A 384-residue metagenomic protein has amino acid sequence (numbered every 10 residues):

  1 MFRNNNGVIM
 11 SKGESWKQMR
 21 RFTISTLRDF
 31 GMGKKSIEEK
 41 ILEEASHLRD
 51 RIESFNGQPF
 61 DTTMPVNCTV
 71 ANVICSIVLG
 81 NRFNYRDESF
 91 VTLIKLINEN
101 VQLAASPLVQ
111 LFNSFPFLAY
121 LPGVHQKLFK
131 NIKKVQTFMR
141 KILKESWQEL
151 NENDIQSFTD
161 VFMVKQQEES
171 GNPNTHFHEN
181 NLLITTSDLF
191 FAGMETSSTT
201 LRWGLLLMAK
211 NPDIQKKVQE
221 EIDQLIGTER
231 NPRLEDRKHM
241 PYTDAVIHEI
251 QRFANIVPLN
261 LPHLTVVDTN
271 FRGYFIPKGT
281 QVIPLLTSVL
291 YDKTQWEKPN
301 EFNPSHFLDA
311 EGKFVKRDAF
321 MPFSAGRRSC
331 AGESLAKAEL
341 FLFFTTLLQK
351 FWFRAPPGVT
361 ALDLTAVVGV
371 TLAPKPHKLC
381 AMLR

Functional and structural regions predicted by a protein language model:
M1-L79, V91-E145, M163, N180-L183 (+4 more regions): Cytochrome P450 catalytic-domain helical core, especially the substrate-recognition surface and oxygen-activation
R28-M32, A71, Q102-P107, L128-L201 (+5 more regions): Conserved cytochrome P450 catalytic core segment spanning the I/J/K helices
I37, I41, I142-W147, M208-E229: Juxtamembrane membrane-interface segments of multi-pass membrane proteins
V70, L79, N131, V135-M139 (+6 more regions): Central I-helix of cytochrome P450 enzymes
G80-V91, W352-V359: Short conserved catalytic/interaction loops centered on acidic-Pro-aromatic/His motifs
S187, R272, A310-L340, T365-V367: Cytochrome P450 heme-thiolate "Cys pocket" and heme-binding signature region
P212-I214, E333-T371: Cytochrome P450 heme-binding "Cys pocket" and the immediately downstream C-terminal segment
R237, P284-G312: Conserved cytochrome P450 K-helix/beta-meander segment immediately N-terminal to the heme-binding cysteine loop
